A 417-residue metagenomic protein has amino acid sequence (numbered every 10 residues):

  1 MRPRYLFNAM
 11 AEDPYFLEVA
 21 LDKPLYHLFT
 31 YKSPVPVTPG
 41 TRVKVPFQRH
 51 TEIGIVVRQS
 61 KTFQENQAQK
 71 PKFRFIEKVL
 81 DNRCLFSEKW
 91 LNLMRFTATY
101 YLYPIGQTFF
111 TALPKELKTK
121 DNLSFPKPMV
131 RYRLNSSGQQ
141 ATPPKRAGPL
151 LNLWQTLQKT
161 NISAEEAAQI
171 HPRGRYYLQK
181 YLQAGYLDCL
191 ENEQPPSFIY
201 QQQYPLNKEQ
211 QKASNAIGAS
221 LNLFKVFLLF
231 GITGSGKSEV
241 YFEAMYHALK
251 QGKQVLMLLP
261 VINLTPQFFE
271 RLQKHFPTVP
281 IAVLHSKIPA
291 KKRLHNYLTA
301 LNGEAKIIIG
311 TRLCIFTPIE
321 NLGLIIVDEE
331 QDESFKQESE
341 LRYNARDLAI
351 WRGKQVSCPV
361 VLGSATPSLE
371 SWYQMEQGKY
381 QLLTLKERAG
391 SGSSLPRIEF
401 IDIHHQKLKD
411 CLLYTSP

Functional and structural regions predicted by a protein language model:
R2-S364, S371, E376-S393: Accessory, non-ATPase domains that flank or precede helicase/AAA+ motor cores in DNA-metabolism machines
L395-L412: Inter-lobe coupling/hinge region of RecA-like P-loop helicase motors
Y414-P417: Conserved small/polar residues in nucleotide/adenosyl-binding loops
